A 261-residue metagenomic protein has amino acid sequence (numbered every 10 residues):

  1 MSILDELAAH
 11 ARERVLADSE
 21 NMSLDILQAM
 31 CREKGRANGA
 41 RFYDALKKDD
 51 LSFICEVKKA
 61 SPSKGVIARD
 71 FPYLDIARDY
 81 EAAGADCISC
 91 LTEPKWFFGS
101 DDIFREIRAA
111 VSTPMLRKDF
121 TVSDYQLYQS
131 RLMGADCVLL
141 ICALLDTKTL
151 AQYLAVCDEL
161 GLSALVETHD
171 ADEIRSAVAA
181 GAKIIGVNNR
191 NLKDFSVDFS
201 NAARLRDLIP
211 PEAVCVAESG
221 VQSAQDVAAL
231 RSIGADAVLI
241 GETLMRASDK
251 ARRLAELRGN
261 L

Functional and structural regions predicted by a protein language model:
S2-A68: An N-cap/entry alpha-helix motif that binds or orients negatively charged groups
L7, C55, Y80, S130 (+4 more regions): Conserved, mostly hydrophobic/aromatic
H10, K58-A60, E93, F120 (+5 more regions): Active-site beta-loop-alpha junctions enriched in small/polar residues
V57, K64-L165, A171-A177, A202-L205: N-terminal active-site wall of soluble small-molecule enzyme domains
V122-G134, D170-A180, A217, V221-I240: Catalytic cores of alpha/beta
Q129-K148, G186-F195, I233-R253: Glycine-rich phosphate-binding active-site loops on the catalytic face of alpha/beta enzymes
I184-I240: Catalytic-face loop-and-helix region of soluble metabolic enzyme cores
R204-L208, R231, R246-L261: C-terminal helical cap(s) of enzyme catalytic domains, especially alpha/beta-barrels
